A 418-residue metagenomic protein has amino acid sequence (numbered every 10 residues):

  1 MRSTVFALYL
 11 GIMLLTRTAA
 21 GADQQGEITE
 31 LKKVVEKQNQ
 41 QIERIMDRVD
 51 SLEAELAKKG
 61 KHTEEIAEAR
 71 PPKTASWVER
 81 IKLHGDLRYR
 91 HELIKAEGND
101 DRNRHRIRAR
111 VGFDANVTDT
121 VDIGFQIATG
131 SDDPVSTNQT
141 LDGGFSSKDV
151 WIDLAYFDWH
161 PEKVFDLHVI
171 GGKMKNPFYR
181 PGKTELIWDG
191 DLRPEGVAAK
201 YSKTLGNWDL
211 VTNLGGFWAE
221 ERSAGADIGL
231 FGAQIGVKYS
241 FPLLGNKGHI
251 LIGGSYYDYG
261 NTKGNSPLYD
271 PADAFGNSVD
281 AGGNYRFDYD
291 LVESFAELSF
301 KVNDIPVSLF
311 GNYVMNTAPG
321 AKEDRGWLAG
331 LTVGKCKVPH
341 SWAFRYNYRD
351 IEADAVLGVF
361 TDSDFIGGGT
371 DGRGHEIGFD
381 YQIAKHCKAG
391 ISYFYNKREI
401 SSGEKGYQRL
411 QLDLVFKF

Functional and structural regions predicted by a protein language model:
M1-A7: Positively charged n-region of N-terminal signal peptides that target proteins for export
A7-R17: Bacterial N-terminal signal peptides
A19-E97, F418: N-terminal periplasmic/intermembrane-space "pro-region" immediately following the signal or transit peptide
R90-R108, D114-F165, F178-D189, G311 (+2 more regions): Surface-exposed loop and membrane-interface regions of Gram-negative outer-membrane beta-barrel proteins
I94-A96, N138-L141, P181-G182, F275-A281 (+1 more regions): Extracytoplasmic loops and strand-loop junctions of Gram-negative outer membrane beta-barrel proteins
W159-V169, P177-R180, T184-F344, Y348-D350 (+2 more regions): Signature for the C-terminal beta-barrel architecture of outer-membrane proteins
A329-L331, C387, G406-F418: Outer-membrane beta-barrel "beta-signal"
P339-F394: C-terminal hydrophobic structural anchor segments that stabilize assembly/packing rather than catalytic chemistry
